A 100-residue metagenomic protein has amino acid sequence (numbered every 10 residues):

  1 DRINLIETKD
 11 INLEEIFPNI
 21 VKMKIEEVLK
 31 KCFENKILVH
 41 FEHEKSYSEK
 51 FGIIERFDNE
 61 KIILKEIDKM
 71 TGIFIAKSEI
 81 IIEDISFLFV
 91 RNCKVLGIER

Functional and structural regions predicted by a protein language model:
D1-S48, D68-R100: Short glycine-rich, low-complexity segments
E49-R56: Short beta-strand-centered aromatic/proline hotspots
D58-N59, I82: Residue-level signal for tight coil/turn positions that link beta-strands
E60-K65: Short aromatic-glycine-enriched beta-strand elements
